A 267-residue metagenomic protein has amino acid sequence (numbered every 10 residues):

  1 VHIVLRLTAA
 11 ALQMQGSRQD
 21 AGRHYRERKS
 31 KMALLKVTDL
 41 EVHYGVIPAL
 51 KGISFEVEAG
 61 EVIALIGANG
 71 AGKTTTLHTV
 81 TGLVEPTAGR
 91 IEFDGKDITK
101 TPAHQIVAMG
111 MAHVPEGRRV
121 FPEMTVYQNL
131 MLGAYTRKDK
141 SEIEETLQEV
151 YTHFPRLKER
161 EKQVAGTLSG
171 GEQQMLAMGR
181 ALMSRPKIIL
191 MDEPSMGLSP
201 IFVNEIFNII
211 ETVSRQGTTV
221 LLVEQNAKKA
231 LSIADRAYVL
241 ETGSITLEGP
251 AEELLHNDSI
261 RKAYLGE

Functional and structural regions predicted by a protein language model:
G45, T101, V126-E145, H153-K158 (+1 more regions): ABC-type ATPase nucleotide-binding domains, specifically the catalytic core motifs of the NBD
I66-A68: The feature captures the beta-strand-to-loop junction immediately N-terminal to the Walker
T81: Helix-to-loop junction immediately C-terminal to a conserved catalytic motif
G89-K96, M109, E142-L147: Conserved ABC transporter NBD signature motif
V164-L168, E172: Conserved ABC ATPase signature
A181-L182: ABC ATPase C-loop
